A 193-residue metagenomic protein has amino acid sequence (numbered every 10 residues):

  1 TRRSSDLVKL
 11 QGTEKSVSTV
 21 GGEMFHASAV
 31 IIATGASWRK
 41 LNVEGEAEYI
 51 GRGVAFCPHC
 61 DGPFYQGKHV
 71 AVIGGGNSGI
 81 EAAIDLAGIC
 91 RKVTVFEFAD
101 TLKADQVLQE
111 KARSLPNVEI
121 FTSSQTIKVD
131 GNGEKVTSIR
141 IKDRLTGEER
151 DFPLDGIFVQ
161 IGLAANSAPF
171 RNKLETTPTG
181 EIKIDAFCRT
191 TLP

Functional and structural regions predicted by a protein language model:
T1-R3: Single conserved hydrophobic/aromatic residue that forms the stacking wall/gate of nucleotide- or nucleobase-binding
S5-T19, M24-A27, I32, G88-A186: A Rossmann-like FAD-binding core segment of flavoenzymes
S37, N42, E48-F64, V159-P193: FAD-site-proximal beta/loop scaffold in flavoenzymes
F64-G67, F152-P153: Flexible, charged surface loops at secondary-structure boundaries
G74-G76: Glycine-rich Rossmann-fold phosphate-binding loop(s) that bind the pyrophosphate of adenine dinucleotide cofactors
G79-I80: N-terminal Rossmann-fold NAD(P) dinucleotide-binding loop
